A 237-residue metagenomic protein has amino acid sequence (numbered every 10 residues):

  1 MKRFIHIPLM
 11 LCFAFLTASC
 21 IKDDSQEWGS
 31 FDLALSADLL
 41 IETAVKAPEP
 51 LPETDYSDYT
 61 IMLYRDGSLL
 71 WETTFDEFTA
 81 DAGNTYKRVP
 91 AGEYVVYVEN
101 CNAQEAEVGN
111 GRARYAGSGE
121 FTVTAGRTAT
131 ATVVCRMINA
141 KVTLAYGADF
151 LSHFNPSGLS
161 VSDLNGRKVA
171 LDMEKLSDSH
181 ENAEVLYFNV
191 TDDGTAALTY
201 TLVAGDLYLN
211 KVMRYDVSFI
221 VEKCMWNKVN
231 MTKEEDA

Functional and structural regions predicted by a protein language model:
M1-A18: Sec-dependent bacterial lipoprotein signal peptides
C20-E72, A80-A237: Extracytoplasmic cysteine-anchoring/structural motifs
